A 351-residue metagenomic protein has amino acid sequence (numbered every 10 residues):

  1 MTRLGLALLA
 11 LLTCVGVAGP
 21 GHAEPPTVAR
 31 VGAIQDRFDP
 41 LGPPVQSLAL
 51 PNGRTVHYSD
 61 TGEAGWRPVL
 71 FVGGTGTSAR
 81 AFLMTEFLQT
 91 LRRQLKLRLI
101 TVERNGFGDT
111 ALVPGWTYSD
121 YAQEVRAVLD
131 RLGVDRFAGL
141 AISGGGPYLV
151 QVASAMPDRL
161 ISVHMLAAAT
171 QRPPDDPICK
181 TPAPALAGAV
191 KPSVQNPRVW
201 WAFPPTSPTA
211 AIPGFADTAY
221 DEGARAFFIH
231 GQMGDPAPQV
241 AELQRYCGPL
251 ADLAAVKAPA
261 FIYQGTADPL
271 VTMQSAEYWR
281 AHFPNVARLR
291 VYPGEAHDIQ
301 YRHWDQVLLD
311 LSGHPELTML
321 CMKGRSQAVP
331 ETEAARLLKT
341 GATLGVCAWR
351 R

Functional and structural regions predicted by a protein language model:
T75-Q89: The serine-hydrolase catalytic nucleophile loop
L91-D109: Conserved alpha/beta-hydrolase
D120-F137: Conserved acidic catalytic loop of the alpha/beta-hydrolase fold
V163-P192: Flexible "cap/lid" loop of the alpha/beta hydrolase fold
T181-A251, A342-R350: Alpha/beta-hydrolase
V256, I262-Q264, D268: Short beta-strand/loop motif that positions the catalytic acidic residue of the alpha/beta-hydrolase fold
P269-S275: Conserved alpha/beta-hydrolase "acid-adjacent" motif
V286-R351: Catalytic active-site module of serine/aspartate enzymes centered on a nucleophile-bearing elbow/loop
